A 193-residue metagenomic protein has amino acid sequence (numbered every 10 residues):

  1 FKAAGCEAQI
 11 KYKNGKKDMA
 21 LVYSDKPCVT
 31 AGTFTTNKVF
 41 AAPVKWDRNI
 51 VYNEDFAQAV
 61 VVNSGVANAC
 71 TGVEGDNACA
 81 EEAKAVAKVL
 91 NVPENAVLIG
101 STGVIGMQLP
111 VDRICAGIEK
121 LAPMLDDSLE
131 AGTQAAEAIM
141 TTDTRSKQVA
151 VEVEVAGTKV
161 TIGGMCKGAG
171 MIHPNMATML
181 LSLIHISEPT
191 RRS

Functional and structural regions predicted by a protein language model:
F1-K13, S128-T161: Extended amphipathic alpha-helical scaffolds
F1-N37: N-terminal amphipathic/basic leader segments beginning at the initiator methionine
K26, A83-E94, I118-L129, I139-D143 (+3 more regions): Structural signal for hydrophobic packing residues in well-ordered secondary-structure cores of soluble enzyme domains
V29, F34-Y52, D143-V155: Glycine-rich oxoanion-binding loops at beta->alpha junctions
F56, V60-G65, A69-L125: A glycine-rich phosphate/pyrophosphate-binding beta-strand-loop-alpha-helix module
Q58-N68, K159-I172, A177: Cofactor-binding beta-sheet edge motifs in enzyme active sites
G75-A78, V104-K120, I139, R145 (+3 more regions): Feature of Fe-S/electron-transfer and energy-metabolism proteins that preferentially highlights extended coupling
I184-S193: Single conserved hydrophobic/aromatic residue that forms the stacking wall/gate of nucleotide- or nucleobase-binding
